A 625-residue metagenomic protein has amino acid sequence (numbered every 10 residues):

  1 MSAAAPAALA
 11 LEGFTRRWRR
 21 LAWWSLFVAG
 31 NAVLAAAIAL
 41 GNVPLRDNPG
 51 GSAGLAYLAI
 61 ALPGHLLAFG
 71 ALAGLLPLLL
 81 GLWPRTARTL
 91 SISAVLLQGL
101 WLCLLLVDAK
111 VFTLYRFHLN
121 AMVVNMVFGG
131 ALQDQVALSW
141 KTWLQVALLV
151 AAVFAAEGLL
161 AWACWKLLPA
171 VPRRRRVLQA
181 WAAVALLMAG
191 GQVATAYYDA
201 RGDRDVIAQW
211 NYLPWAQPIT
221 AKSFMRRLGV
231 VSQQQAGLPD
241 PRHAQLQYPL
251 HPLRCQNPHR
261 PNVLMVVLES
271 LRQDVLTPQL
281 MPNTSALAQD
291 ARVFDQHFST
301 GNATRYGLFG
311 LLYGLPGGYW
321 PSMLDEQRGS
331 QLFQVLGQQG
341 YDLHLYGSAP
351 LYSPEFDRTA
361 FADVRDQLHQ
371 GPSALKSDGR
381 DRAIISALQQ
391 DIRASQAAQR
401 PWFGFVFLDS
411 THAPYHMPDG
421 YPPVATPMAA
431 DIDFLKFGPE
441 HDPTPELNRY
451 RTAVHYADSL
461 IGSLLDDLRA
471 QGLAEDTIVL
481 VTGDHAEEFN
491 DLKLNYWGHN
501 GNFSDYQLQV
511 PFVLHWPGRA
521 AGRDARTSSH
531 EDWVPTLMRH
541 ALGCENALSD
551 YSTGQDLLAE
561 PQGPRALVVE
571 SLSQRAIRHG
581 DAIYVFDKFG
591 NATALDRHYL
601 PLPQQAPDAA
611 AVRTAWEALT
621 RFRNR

Functional and structural regions predicted by a protein language model:
S2-P214: Transmembrane and membrane-interface helices of multi-pass, inner-membrane envelope-modifying transferases
A3-A32, R88, E157-A170, R174-R204 (+3 more regions): Membrane-interface soluble catalytic domains
P63, E269-L271, L311, L336 (+5 more regions): Generic structural signal for small/hydrophobic residues in well-ordered secondary structure, especially within
K110-L114, Q273-V275, A303-L308, L351-R358 (+6 more regions): Short catalytic/ligand-binding loop motif for oxyanion handling, primarily in non-cytosolic enzymes, centered on
A185-F434, H441, G554: Active-site-proximal alpha/beta segments of enzymes that process anionic O-linked groups
P218, S386-R393, A429-T477: A long, amphipathic alpha-helix that forms part of the scaffold/cap immediately adjacent to metal-dependent active
M323-R328, T444-A457, N502-L508, R519-L537 (+1 more regions): A short beta-strand-to-alpha-helix junction
R469, L473-G518: Histidine-centered active-site microenvironments of extracellular/periplasmic hydrolases and transferases
